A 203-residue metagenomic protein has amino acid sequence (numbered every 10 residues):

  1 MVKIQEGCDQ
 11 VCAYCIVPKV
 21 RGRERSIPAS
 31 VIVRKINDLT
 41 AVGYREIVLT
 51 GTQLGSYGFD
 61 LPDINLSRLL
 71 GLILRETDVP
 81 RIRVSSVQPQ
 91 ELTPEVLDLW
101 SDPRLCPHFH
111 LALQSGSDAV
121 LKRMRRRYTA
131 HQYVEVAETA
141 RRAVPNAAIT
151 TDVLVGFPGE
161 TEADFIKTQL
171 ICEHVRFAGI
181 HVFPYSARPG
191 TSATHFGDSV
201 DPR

Functional and structural regions predicted by a protein language model:
M1-S30: Canonical Radical SAM [4Fe-4S] cluster-binding loop centered on the CxxxCxxC motif and its immediate flanking residues
V20, T52-L54, Y185: Short, ordered loop/turn segments at secondary-structure junctions
R21-G22, K122-T129, H195-V200: Short glycine-enriched, charge-decorated loop/helix-capping segments at active-site entrances that position
R21-V48: Conserved alpha-helical substructure of the radical SAM core
K35-I36, L69-L70, I180: Metal-dependent enolase-superfamily TIM-barrel catalytic cores that perform enediolate-based chemistry
A41-E162: Conserved SAM/AdoMet-binding glycine-rich loop
R141-A148, Q169-R203: Auxiliary Fe-S-binding modules of radical SAM enzymes
